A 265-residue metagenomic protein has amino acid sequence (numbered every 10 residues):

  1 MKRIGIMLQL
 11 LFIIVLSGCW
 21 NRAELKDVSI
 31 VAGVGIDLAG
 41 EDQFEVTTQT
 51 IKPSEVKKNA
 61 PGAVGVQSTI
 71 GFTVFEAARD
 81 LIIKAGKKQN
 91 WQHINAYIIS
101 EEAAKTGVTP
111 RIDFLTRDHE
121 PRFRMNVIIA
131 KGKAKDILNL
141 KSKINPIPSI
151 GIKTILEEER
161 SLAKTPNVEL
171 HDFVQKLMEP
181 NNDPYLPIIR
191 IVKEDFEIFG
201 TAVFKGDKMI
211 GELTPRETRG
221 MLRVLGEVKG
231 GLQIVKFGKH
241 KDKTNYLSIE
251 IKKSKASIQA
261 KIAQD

Functional and structural regions predicted by a protein language model:
K2-D265: Membrane-proximal alpha-helical signals and transmembrane carboxylates
